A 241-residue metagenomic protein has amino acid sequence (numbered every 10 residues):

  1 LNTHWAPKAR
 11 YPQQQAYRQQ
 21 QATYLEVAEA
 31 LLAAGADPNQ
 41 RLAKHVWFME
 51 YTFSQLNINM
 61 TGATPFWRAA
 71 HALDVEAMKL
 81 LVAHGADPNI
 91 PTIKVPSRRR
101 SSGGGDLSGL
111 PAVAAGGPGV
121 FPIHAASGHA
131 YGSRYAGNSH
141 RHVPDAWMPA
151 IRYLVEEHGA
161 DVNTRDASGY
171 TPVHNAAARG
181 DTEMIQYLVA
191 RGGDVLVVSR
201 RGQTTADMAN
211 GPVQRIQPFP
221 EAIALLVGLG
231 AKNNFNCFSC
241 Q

Functional and structural regions predicted by a protein language model:
L1-Y24, Y51-M60, R68-D74, S101-G117 (+3 more regions): Ankyrin repeat A-helix N-terminal signature
A6-P7, P38, H45, P88 (+8 more regions): Alpha-solenoid repeat scaffolds
L25-V27, P38-R41, A63: Solenoidal tandem-repeat scaffolds enriched in leucines and small polar residues
E29-D37, K79-D87, P149-D161, Q186-D194 (+1 more regions): Ankyrin repeat domain, specifically the short helix-to-loop turn at the C-terminus of the second helix of each repeat
S168-D207: Ankyrin-repeat and related helical/solenoid repeat scaffolds used for protein-protein interactions
V195-S239: Leucine-rich solenoid repeat scaffolds
